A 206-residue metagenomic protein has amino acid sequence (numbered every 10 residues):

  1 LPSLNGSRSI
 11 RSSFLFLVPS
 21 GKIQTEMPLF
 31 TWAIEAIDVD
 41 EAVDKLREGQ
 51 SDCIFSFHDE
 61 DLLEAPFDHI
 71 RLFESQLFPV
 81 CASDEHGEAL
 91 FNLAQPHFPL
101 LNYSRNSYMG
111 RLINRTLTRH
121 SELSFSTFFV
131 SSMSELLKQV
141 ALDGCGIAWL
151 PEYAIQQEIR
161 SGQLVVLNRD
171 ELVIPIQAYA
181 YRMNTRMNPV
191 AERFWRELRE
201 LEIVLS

Functional and structural regions predicted by a protein language model:
L1-E35, D40-D44, R111-L112: N-terminal winged-helix
P2-S9, I54, L101, A148 (+1 more regions): Short, well-ordered beta-strand segments
E26-I34, R119-F128: A local structural motif
D38-V39, R47-Q50, F57, S121-V166: Hydrophobic hinge/microswitch elements
F67-R105: Flexible hinge/capping segments at coil-to-helix
D68-F78, S161-I174, N184: Short beta-strand->loop
G87, A94-S121, N188, L205: Secondary-structure junction motif
L167-S206: A late-sequence structural motif
